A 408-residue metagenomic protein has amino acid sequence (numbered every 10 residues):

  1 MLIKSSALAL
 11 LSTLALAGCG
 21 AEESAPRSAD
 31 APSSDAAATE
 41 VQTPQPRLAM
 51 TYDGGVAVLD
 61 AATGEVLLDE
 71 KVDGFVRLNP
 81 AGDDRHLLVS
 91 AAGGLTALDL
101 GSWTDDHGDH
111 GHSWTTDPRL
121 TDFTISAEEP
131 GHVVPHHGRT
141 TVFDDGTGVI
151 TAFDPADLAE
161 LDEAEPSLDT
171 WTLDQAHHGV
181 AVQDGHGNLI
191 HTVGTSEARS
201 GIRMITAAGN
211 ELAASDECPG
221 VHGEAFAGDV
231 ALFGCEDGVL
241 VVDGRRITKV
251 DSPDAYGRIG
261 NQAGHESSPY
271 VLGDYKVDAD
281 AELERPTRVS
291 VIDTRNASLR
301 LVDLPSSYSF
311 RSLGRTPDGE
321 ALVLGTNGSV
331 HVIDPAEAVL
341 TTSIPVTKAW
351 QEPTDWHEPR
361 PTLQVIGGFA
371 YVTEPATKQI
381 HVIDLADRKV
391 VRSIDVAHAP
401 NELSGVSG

Functional and structural regions predicted by a protein language model:
L10, G20-V41: Short, low-complexity, disordered segments immediately C-terminal to signal peptides in bacterial exported proteins
A15-G18: C-terminal motif of bacterial Sec signal peptides marking the signal peptidase cleavage site
D35-T39, V72-R85, R119-H137, D169-H186 (+5 more regions): Repeated scaffold domains used in trafficking and secretory/extracellular systems, primarily beta-propellers
T43-Y52, D84-A97, G131-A152, V180-S196 (+6 more regions): Short beta-strand elements that form the blades of beta-propeller/WD-repeat-like and other beta-sheet-rich scaffold
E65-K71, H107-I125, A159-L173, G209-D216 (+4 more regions): A short beta-strand motif characteristic of beta-propeller blades
G111-G234: Long, acidic/polar, low-complexity amphipathic helices and coiled-coil-like
V193-T316: Acidic, serine/threonine- and glycine-rich low-complexity intrinsically disordered segments that serve as flexible
P375-G408: Blade-level signature of beta-propeller repeat domains, shared across WD40, Kelch, NHL, RCC1 and BNR/Asp-box propellers
